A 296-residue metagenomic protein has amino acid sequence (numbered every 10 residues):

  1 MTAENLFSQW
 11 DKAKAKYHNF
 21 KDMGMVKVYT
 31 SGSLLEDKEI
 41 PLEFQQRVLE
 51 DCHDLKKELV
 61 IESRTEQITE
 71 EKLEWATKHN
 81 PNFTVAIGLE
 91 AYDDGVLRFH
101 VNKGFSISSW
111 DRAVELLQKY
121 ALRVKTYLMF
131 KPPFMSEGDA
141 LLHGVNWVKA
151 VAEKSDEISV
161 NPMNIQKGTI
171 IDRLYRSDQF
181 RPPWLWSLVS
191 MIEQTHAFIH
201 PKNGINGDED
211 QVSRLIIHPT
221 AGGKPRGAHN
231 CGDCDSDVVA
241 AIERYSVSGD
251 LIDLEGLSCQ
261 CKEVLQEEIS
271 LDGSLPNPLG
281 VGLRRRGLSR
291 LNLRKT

Functional and structural regions predicted by a protein language model:
M1-I40, D51-I68, N82-W110, E157-S159: Core AdoMet radical
T2-K14, I40-E50, F105-D111, A140-V148 (+1 more regions): Well-ordered, non-membrane alpha-helical segments in soluble/globular domains
A15-K21, V48-D54, E74-N82, E115-K119 (+1 more regions): Acidic (Asp/Glu)-rich catalytic clusters
G32-L34, T65-Q67, A91-D93, F130-F134 (+2 more regions): Active-site-proximal loop/turn and secondary-structure-junction residues that shape catalytic pockets, frequently
K38-Q46, T69-K78, G138: Distinct, well-ordered alpha-helical segments
P81-F83, L142-S159, S236-C259: Structural recognition of alpha->loop->beta junctions
S108-T169, V189-P219: Conserved C-terminal portion of the radical SAM core fold that forms the substrate/S-adenosylmethionine-binding
I165-T296: Auxiliary Fe-S-binding modules of radical SAM enzymes
